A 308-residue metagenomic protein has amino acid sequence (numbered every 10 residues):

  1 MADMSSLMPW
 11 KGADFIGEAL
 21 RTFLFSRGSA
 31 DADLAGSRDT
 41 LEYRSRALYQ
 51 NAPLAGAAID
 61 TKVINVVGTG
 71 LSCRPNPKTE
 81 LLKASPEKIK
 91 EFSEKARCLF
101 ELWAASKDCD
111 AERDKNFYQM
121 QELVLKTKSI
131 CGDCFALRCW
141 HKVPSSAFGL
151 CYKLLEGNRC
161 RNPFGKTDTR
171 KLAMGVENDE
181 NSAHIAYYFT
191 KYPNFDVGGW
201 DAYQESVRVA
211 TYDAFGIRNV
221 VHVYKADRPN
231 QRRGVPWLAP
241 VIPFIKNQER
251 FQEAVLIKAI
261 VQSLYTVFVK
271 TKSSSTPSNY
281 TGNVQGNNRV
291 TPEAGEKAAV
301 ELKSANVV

Functional and structural regions predicted by a protein language model:
M1-P86: N-terminal-proximal low-complexity accessory segments that begin disordered and transition into the first
M4-L7, L20, L24, Y203 (+2 more regions): Extended hydrophobic/Leu-rich segments
I16, R21, A32, T40 (+11 more regions): Intrinsically disordered, low-complexity, compositionally biased regions/tails
L24, R97-F100, A104-D108, L125 (+5 more regions): Generic secondary-structure transition motif, activating predominantly at the C-termini of alpha-helices
N51-A52, E156, P236: Helix N-terminus capping/helix-initiation residues
T61-A226: Structured, mid-chain assembly/scaffold modules that mediate subunit interfaces within large macromolecular complexes
A214, R218-V308: Extended, charged amphipathic alpha-helical segments
